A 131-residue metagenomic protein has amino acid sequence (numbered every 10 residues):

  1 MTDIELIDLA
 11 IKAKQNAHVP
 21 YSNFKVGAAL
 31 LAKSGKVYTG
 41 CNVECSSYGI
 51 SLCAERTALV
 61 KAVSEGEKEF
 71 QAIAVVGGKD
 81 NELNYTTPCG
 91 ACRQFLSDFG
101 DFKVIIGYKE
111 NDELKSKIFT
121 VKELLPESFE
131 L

Functional and structural regions predicted by a protein language model:
T2-N16, E67-L131: C-terminal binding/interaction regions
K14-A17, A32-K33, E44, A62 (+2 more regions): Generic helix-packing signal
V19-S22: Short loop/turn motifs at secondary-structure junctions and domain boundaries
K25-A32: Short beta-strand scaffold segments in enzyme catalytic cores
N42-R56: Compact, glycine-rich, soluble single-domain proteins
A54-A74: Short, solvent-exposed cationic patches
